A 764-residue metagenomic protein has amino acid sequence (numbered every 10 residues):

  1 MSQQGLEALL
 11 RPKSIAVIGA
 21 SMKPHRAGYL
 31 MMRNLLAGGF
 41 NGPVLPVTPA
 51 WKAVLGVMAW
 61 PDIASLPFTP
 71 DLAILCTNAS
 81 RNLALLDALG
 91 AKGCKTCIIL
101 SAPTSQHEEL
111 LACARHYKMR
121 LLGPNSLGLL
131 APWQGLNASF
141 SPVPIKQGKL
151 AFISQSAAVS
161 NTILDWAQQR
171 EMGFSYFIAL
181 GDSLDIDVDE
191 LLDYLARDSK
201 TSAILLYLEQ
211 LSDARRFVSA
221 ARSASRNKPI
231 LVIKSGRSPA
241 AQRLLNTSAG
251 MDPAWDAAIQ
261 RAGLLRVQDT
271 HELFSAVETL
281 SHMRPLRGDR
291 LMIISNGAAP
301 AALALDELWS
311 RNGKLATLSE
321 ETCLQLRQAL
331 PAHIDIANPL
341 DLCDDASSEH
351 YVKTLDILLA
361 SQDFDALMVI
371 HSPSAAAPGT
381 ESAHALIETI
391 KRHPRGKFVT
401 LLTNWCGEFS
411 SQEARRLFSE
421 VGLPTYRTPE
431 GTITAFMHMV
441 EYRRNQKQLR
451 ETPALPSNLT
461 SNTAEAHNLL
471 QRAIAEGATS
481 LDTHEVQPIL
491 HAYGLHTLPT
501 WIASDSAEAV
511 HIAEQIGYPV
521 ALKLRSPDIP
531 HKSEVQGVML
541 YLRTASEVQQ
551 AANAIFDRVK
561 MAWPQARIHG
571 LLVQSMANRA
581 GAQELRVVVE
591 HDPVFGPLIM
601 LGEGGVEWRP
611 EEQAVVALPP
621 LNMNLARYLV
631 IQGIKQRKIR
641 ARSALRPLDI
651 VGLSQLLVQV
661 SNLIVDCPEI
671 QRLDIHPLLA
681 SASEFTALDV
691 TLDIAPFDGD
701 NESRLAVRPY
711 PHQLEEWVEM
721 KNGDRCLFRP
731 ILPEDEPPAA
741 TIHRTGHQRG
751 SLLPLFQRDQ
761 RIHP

Functional and structural regions predicted by a protein language model:
M1-D689, F697: Catalytic-core regions of core metabolic enzymes, especially those transforming organic acids/acyl-group intermediates
I474, A478-T479, D698-N722: Short acidic N-proximal helix/loop "leader" segments that mark the beginning of a domain or an inter-domain linker
R725-T741: A short beta-loop-alpha structural element at the N-terminal edge of CoA-dependent acyl/N-acetyltransferase catalytic
H743-T745: Extracellular glycoprotein-like low-complexity segments
H747-P764: Conserved GNAT-fold acetyl-CoA-binding loop/helix
